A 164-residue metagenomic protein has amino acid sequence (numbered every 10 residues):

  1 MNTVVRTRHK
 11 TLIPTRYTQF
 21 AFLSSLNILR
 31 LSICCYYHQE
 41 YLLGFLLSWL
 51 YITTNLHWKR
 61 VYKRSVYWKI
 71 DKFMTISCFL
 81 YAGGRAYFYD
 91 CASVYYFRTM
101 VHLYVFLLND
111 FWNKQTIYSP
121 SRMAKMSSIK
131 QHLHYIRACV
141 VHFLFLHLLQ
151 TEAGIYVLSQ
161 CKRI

Functional and structural regions predicted by a protein language model:
M1-I164: Early transmembrane hairpin module of multi-pass membrane proteins
